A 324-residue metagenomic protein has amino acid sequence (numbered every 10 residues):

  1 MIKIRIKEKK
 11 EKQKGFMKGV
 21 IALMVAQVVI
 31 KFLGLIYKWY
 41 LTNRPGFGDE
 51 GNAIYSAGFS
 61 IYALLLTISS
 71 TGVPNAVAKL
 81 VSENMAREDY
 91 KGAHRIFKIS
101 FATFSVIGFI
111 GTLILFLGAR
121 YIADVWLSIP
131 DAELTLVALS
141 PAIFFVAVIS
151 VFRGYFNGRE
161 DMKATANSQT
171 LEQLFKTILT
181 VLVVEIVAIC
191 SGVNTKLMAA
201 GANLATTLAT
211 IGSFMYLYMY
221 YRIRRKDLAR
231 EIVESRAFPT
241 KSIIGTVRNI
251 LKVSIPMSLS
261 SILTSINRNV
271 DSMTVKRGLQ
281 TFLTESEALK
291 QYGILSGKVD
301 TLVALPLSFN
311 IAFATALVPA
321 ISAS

Functional and structural regions predicted by a protein language model:
M1-I36, K91, R95, A237-T264: N-terminal membrane topogenesis motif
T42-L64, T195-N203, G245-V253, K276-A304: Interfacial/gating helices of multi-pass transporter permease domains
N52-S56, D89-T103, E133-L134, N167 (+1 more regions): Membrane-interface alpha-helices at helix entry/exit sites of multi-pass transporters
T71-A86, L307-S324: Helix-loop junctions and terminal segments of transmembrane helices in multi-pass membrane transport/translocation
I110-E133, I189: Short membrane-interface helical motifs at transmembrane helix boundaries in multi-pass membrane transporters
L117, S128-F152: Alpha-helical transmembrane segments of multi-pass membrane proteins
V146-L171: Membrane-interface junctions at transmembrane-helix termini in multi-pass inner-membrane proteins
S168-L182, S191-A229: Hydrophobic alpha-helical transmembrane segments
